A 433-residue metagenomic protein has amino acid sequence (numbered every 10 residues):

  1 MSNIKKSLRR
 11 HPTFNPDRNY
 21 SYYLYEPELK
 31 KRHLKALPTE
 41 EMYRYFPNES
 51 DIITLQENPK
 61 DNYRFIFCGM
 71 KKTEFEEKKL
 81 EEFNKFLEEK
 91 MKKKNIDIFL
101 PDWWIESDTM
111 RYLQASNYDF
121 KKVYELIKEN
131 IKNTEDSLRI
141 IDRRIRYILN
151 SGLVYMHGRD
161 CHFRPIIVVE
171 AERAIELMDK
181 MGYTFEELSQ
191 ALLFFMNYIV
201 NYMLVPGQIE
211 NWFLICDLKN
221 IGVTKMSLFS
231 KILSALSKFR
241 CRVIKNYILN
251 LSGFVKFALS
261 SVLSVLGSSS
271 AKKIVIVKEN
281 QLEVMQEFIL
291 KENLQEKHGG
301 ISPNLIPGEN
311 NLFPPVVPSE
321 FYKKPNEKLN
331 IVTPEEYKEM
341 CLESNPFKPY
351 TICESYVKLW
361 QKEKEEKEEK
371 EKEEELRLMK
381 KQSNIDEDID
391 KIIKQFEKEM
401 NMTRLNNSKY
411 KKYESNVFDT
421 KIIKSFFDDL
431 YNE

Functional and structural regions predicted by a protein language model:
S2-E433: Basic, amphipathic alpha-helical/coil surface patches used to engage anionic, phosphate-bearing ligands and membranes
